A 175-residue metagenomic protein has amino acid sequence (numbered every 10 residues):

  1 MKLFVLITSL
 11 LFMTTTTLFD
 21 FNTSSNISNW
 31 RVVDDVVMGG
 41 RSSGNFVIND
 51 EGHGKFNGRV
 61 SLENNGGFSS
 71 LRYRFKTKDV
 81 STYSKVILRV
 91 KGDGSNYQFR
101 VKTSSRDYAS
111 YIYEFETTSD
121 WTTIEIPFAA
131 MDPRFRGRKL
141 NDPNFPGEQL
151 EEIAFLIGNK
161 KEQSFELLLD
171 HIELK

Functional and structural regions predicted by a protein language model:
L3-M13: Sec-dependent N-terminal signal peptides
M13-K175: Beta-rich carbohydrate-recognition modules and glycan-binding surfaces
